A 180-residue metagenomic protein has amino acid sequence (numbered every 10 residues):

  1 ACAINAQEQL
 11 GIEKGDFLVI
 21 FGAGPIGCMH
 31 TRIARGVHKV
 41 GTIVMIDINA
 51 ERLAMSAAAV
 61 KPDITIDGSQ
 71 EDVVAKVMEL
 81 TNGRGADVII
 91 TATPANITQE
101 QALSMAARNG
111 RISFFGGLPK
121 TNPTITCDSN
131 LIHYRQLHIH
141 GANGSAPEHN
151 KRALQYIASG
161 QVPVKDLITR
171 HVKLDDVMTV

Functional and structural regions predicted by a protein language model:
A1-Q70: Mid-domain Rossmann-like dinucleotide-binding core that forms the NAD(H)/NADP(H) cofactor-binding site
C2, H30, R52, V73 (+3 more regions): Hydrophobic alpha-helical segments typical of transmembrane helices and their membrane-interface/capping positions
L10, A54, A58-Q136: Glycine-rich cofactor phosphate-binding loops and adjacent beta1-alpha1 units of small-molecule cofactor enzyme domains
V19, A23, M45-I46, I66 (+4 more regions): Glycine- and other small-residue-rich loops at beta-strand/loop junctions that grip anionic moieties
P25, A50-E51, D72, N96-I97 (+3 more regions): Short alpha-helical
D47, E100-S104, A146-V180: C-terminal hydrophobic helical "lid"/dimerization subdomain of Rossmann-like NAD(P)H-dependent oxidoreductases
